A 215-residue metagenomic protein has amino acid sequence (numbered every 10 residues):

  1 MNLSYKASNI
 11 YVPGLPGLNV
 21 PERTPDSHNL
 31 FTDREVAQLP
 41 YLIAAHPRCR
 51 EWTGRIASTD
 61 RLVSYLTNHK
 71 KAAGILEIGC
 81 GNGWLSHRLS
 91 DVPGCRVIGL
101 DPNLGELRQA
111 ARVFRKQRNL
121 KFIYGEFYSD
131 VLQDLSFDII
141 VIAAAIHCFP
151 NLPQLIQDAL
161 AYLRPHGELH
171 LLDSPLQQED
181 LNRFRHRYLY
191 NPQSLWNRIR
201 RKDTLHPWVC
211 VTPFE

Functional and structural regions predicted by a protein language model:
M1-N29: N-terminal auxiliary segments of SAM/dcSAM-dependent transferases
E51-K71: Conserved alpha-helix/loop element of class I SAM-dependent methyltransferases that forms part of the SAM/SAH-binding
E77: Class I SAM-dependent methyltransferase core
G81: Conserved glycine-rich SAM-binding loop
W84-S129: Class I SAM-dependent methyltransferase SAM/SAH-binding core
V141: A conserved beta-strand element that flanks and buttresses the S-adenosyl-L-methionine
P153-E168: A short glycine-rich, Lys/Arg-flanked "PGG" loop and its adjoining helix->strand segment in the class I
H170-S194: Conserved class I S-adenosyl-L-methionine
